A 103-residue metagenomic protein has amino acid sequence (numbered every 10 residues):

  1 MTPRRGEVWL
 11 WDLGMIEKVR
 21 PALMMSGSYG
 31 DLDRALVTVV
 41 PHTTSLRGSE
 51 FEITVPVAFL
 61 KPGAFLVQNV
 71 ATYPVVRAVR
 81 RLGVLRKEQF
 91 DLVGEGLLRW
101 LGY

Functional and structural regions predicted by a protein language model:
M1-Y103: Conserved functional hotspots at enzyme active or ligand-binding sites that engage polyanionic ligands
